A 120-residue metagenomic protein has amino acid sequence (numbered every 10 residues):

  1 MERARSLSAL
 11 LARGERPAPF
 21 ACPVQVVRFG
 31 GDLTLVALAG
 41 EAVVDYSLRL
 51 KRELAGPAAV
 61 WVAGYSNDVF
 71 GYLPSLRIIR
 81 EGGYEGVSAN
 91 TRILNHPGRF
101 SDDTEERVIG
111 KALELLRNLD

Functional and structural regions predicted by a protein language model:
M1-D120: Non-catalytic substrate/cofactor recognition surfaces at enzyme active-site rims
